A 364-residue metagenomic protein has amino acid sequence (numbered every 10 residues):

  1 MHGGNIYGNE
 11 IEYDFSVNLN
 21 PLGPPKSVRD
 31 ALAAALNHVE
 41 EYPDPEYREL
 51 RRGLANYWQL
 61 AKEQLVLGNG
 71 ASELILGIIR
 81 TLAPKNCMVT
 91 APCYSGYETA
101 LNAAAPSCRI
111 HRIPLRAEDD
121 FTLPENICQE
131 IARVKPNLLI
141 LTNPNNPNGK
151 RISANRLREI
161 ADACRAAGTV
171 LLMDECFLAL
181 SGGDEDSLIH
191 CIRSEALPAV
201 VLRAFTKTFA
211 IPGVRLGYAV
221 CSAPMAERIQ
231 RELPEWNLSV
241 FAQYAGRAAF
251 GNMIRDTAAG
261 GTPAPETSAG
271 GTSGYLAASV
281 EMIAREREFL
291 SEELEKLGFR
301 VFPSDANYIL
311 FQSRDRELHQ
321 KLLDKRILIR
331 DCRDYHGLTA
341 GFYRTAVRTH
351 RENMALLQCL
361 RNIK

Functional and structural regions predicted by a protein language model:
M1-E41, K135, T169: N-terminal "arm"/small-domain region of PLP-dependent enzymes with the aminotransferase-like
G23-V28, E46, G96, P198-L294 (+1 more regions): PLP-dependent aminotransferase class I/II
Y47-R48, K62-C87: Conserved beta-loop-alpha segment that forms the PLP phosphate-binding cup at the N-terminus of a helix
T81-L141: PLP-dependent aminotransferase-like
H111-P114, L138-N145, L171-E175, F302-S304: Short beta-strands and strand-loop turn motifs
F121-K135, P147-T208: Active-site pre-lysine segment of PLP-dependent enzymes
I309: Conserved beta/loop motifs at nucleotide-recognition and modification sites
K325, D334-K364: PLP-dependent enzyme catalytic core of the Aspartate aminotransferase-like
